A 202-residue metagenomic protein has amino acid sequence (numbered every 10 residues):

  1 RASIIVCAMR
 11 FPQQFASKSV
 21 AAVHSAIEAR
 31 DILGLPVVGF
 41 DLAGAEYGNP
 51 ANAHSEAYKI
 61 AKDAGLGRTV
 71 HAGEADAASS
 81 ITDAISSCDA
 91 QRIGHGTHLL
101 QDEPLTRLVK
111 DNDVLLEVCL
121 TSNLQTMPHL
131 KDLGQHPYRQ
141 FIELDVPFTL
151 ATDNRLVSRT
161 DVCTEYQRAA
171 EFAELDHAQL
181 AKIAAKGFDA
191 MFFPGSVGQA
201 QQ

Functional and structural regions predicted by a protein language model:
R1-E56: Metal-coordinating catalytic core of metallo-dependent amide/deamination hydrolases
L33-V37, I60-G67, I85-R92, K110-L116 (+1 more regions): Glycine-enriched alpha-helix->loop->beta-strand junction motifs that scaffold or abut catalytic
F40, H71, A84, I93 (+3 more regions): Conserved, mostly hydrophobic/aromatic
D41-E46, T69-E74, Q91-Q101: Catalytic beta/alpha-barrel core
P50-H54, D76-S87, E103-K110, T126-R139 (+1 more regions): Histidine/acidic-residue-rich catalytic or RNA/ligand-binding cores of hydrolases and nuclease-related proteins
T69-A75, V146-D161: Short acidic/histidine-rich active-site segments
A90, G94-L99, L105, N112-T121 (+1 more regions): Ligand/cofactor pocket segment of small-molecule handling proteins
T164, R168, F172-Q202: Mid-to-C-terminal alpha-helical segments outside catalytic/metal-binding sites
